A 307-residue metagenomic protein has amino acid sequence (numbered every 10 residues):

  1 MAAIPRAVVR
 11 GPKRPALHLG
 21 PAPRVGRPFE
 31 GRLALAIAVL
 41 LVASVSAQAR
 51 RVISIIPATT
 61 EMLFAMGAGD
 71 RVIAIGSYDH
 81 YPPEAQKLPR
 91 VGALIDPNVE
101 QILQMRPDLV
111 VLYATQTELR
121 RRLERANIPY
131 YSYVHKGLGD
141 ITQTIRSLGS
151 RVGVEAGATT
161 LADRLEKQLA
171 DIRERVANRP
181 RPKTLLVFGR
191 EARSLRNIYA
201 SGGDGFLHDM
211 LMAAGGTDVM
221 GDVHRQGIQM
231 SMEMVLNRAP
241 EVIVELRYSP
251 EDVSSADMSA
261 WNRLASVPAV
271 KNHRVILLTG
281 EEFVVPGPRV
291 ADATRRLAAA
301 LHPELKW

Functional and structural regions predicted by a protein language model:
V8-L35: Bacterial N-terminal signal peptides that target proteins for export
R32-S44: Bacterial N-terminal signal peptides
Q48-R51, E118-L195, M220-D222, H273-W307: Extracytoplasmic substrate-binding proteins
R50-R51, I55-M105, L109-L119, G216-V219 (+1 more regions): A short, structured surface patch at a secondary-structure boundary
I56, A114-T115, F188-R190, V223 (+3 more regions): Short secondary-structure boundary segments
V99-R106, R125-A126, M230-A239: Short helices/loops that flank or line small-molecule/ion binding pockets
T117-R125, V242-A260: A ligand-binding cleft/hinge motif common to bilobed small-molecule-binding domains
S201-G227, R247, L277: His/Asp/Glu-enriched short active-site or ligand-binding loop at hydrolase and phosphoryl-transfer sites
